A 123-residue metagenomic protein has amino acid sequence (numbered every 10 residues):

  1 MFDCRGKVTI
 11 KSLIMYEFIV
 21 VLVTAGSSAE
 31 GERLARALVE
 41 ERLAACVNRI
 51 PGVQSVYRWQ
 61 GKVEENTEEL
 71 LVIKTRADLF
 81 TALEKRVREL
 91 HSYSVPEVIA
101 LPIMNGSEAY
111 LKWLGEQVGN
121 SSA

Functional and structural regions predicted by a protein language model:
F2-A123: Positively charged, small/polar-rich N-terminal and surface patches that mediate targeting and assembly and bind
